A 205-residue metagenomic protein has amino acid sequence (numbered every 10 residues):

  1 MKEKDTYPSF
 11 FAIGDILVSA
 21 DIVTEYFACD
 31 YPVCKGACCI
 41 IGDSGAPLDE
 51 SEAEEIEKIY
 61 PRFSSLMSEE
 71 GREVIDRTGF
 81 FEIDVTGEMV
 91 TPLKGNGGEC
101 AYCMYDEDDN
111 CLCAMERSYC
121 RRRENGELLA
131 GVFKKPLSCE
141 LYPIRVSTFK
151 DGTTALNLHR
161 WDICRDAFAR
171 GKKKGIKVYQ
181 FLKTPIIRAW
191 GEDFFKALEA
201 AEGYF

Functional and structural regions predicted by a protein language model:
M1-F205: Short loop/turn segments that flank or connect secondary-structure elements
